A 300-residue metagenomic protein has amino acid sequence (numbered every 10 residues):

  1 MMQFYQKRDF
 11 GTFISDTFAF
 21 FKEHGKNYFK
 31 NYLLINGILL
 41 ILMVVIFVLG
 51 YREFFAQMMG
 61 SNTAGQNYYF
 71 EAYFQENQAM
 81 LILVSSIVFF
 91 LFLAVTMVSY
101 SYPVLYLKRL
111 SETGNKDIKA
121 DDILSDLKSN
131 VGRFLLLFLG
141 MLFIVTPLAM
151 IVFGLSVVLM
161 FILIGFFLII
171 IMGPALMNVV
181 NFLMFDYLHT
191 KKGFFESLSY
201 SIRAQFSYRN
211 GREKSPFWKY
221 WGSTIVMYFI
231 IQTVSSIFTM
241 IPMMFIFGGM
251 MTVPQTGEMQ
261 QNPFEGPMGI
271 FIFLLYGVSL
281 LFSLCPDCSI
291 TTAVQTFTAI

Functional and structural regions predicted by a protein language model:
M1-K30, D117-L127: N-terminal juxtamembrane cytosolic/stromal segments of multi-pass membrane proteins
F4-Y5, D16, F55-Y73, V104-T113 (+4 more regions): Juxtamembrane transition segments at transmembrane-helix termini in multipass membrane proteins
F18-G37, V131-L136, R209-G222: Membrane-interface helix starts
N31-F54, V84-Y100, L135-M177, Y220-G249 (+1 more regions): Hydrophobic alpha-helical transmembrane segments in multi-pass membrane proteins
I46, G50, Y69-M80: An N-terminal, globular interaction/scaffold subdomain
V98-D126: Hydrophobic transmembrane alpha-helix segments characteristic of membrane transport and insertion machinery
K116-L139, P147: Membrane-interface helix-loop-helix junctions at boundaries between adjacent transmembrane segments
